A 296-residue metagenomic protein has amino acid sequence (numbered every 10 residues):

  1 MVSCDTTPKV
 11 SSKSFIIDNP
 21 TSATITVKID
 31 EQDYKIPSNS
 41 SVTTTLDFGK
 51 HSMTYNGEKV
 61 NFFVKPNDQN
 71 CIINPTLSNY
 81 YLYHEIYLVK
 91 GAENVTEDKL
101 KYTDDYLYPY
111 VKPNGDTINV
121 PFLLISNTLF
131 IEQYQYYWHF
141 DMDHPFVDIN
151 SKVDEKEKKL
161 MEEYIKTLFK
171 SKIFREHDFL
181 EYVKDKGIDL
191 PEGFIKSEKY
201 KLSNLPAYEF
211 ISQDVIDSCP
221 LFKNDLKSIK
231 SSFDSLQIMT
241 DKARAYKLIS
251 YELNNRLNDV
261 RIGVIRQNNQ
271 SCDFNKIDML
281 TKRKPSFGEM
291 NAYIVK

Functional and structural regions predicted by a protein language model:
M1-S3: C-terminal motif of bacterial Sec signal peptides marking the signal peptidase cleavage site
D5-S38, V60-S250, N254-K296: Short loop/turn and low-complexity linker motifs enriched in small/turn-promoting residues
S40-T45: Short, surface-exposed beta-strand/beta-hairpin micro-motifs centered on an aromatic residue
F48-N61: A short, solvent-exposed beta-strand micro-motif common in secreted/extracellular proteins
